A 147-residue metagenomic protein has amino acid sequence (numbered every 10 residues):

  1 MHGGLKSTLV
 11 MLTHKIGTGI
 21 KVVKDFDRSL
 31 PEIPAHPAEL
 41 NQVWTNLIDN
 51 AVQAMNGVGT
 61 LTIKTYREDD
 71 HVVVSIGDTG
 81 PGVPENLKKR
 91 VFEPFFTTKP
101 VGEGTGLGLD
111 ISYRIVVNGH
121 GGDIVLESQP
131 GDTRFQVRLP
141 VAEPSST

Functional and structural regions predicted by a protein language model:
M1-T147: Core catalytic ATP-binding domain of two-component histidine kinases
